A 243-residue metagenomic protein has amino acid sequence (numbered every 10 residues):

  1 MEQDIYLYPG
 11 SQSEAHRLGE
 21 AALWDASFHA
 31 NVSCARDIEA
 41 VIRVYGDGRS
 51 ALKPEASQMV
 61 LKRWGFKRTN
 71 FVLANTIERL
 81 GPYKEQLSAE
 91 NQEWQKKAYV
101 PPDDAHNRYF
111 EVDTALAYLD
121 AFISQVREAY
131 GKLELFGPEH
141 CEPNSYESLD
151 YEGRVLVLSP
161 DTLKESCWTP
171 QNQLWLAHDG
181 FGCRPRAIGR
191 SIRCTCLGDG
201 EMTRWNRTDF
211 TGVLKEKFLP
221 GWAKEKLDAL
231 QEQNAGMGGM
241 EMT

Functional and structural regions predicted by a protein language model:
M1-T243: Gram-negative host-targeted secretion-system effectors, predominantly Type III and Type IV, recognized via long
